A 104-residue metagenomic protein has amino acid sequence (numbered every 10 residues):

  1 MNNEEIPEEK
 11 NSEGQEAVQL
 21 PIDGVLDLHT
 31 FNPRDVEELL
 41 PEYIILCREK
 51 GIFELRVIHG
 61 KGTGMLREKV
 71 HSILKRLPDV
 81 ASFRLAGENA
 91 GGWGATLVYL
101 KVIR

Functional and structural regions predicted by a protein language model:
M1-R104: Long, charged, low-complexity intrinsically disordered regions
